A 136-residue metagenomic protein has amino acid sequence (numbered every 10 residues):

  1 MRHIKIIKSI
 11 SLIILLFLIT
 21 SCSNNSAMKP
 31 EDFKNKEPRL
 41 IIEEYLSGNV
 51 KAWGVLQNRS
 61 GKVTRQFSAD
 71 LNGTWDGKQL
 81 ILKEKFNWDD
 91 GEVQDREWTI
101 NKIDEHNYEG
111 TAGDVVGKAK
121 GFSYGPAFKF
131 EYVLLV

Functional and structural regions predicted by a protein language model:
M1-S11: Bacterial N-terminal signal peptides that target proteins for export
L12-L16: Hydrophobic helical h-region of N-terminal Sec-dependent signal peptides in bacterial secretory/periplasmic proteins
L18-S21: C-terminal motif of bacterial Sec signal peptides marking the signal peptidase cleavage site
S23-N25: Bacterial signal peptide processing site
F33-N49: N-terminal helix-cap/turn-to-beta initiation motif at the start of protein domains
W53, Q57-V136: Central antiparallel beta-sheet cores of small beta-barrel/beta-sandwich binding domains
